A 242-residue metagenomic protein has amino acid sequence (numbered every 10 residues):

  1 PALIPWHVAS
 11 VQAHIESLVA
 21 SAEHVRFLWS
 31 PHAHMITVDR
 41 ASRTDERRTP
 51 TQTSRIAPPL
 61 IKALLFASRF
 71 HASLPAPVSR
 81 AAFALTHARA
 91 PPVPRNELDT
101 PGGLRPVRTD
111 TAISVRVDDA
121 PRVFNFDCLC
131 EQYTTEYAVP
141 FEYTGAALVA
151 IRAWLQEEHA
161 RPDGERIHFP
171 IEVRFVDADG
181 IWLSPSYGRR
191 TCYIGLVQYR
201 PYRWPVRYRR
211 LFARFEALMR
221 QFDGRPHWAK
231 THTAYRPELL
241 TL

Functional and structural regions predicted by a protein language model:
P1-L242: Noncatalytic alpha-helical scaffold of FAD-dependent oxidoreductases
